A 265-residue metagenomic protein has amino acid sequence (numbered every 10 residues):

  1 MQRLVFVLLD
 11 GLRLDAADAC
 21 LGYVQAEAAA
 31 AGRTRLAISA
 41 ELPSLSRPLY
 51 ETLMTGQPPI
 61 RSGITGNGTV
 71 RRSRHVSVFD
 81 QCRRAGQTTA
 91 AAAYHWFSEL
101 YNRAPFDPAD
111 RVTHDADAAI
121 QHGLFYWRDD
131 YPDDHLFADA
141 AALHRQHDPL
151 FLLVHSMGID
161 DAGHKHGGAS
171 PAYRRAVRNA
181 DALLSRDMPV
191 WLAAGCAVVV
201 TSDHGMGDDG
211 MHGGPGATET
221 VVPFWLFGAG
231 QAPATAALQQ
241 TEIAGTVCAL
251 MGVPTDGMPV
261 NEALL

Functional and structural regions predicted by a protein language model:
M1-L265: Feature captures the catalytic ectodomains and active-site-proximal regions of enzymes that hydrolyze or transfer
